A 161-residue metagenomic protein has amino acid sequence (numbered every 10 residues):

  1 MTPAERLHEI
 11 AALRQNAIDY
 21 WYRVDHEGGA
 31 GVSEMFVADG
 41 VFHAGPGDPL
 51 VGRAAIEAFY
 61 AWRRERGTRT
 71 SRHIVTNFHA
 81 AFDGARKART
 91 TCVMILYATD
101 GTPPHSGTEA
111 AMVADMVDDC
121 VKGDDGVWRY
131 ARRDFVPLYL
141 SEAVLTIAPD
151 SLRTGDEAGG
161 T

Functional and structural regions predicted by a protein language model:
M1-Y22, H26, A30, E34-M35: Short, low-complexity N-terminal intrinsically disordered segments enriched in polar/charged residues
G29-L96: A solvent-exposed, acidic/Ser-Thr-rich amphipathic alpha-helical stretch
H43, H79, A114, P149-D150: Extended, composition-driven regions rather than compact fold-specific motifs
T70-S71, E109-A111: Transmembrane beta-barrel outer-membrane domains
R89, V113-I147: Short beta-strand edge/turn micro-motifs at domain boundaries
L96-D100, C120: Beta-strand elements of well-folded, non-transmembrane domains
T102-A110, I147-A148: Short, surface-exposed loop/helix-turn segments at secondary-structure junctions that function as lids/hinges flanking
S141-T161: Acidic/histidine-enriched, glycine/proline-rich intrinsically disordered or flexible terminal extensions
